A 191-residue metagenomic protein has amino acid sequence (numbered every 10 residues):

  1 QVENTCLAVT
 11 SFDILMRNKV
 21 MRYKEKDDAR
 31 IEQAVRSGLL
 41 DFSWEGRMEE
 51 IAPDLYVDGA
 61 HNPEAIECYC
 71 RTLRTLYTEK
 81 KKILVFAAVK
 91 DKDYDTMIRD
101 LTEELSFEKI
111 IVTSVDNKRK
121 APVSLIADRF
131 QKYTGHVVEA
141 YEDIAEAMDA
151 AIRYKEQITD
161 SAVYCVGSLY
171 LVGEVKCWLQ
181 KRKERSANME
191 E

Functional and structural regions predicted by a protein language model:
Q1-K109: Nucleotide phosphate-binding/pyrophosphate-handling subdomain across enzymes that bind or process nucleotide phosphates
M16-K26, L76, Y133, I152-D160 (+1 more regions): Alpha-helix termini
D54-L55, P63, I98-A162: C-terminal helical cap/extension that packs against the catalytic core of soluble nucleotide-cofactor enzymes
V115-R119, S186-E191: Short, flexible loop segments at boundaries between secondary-structure elements
S168: Active-site-proximal loop/hinge segments that shape catalytic or ion-binding/gating pockets
L171-G173: Short, active-site-adjacent cap segments at secondary-structure transitions
